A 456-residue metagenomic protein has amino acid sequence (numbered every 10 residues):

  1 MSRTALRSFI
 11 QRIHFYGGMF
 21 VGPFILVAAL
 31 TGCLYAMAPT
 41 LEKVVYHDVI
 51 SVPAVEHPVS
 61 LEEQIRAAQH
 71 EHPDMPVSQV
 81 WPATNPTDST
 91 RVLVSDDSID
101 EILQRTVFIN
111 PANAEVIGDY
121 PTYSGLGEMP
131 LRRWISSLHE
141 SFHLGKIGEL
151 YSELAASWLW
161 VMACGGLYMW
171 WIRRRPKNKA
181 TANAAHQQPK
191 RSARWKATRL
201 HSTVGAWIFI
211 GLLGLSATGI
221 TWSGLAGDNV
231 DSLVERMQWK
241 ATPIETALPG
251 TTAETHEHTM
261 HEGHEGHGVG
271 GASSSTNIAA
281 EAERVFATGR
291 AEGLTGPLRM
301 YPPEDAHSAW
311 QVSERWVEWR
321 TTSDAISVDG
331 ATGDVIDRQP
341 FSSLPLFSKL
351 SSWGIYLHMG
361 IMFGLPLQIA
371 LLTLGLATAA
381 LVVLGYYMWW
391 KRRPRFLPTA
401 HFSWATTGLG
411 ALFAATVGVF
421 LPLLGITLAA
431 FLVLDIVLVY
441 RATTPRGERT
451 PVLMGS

Functional and structural regions predicted by a protein language model:
M1-S456: Conserved histidines in hydrophobic membrane contexts and catalytic metal-binding motifs
